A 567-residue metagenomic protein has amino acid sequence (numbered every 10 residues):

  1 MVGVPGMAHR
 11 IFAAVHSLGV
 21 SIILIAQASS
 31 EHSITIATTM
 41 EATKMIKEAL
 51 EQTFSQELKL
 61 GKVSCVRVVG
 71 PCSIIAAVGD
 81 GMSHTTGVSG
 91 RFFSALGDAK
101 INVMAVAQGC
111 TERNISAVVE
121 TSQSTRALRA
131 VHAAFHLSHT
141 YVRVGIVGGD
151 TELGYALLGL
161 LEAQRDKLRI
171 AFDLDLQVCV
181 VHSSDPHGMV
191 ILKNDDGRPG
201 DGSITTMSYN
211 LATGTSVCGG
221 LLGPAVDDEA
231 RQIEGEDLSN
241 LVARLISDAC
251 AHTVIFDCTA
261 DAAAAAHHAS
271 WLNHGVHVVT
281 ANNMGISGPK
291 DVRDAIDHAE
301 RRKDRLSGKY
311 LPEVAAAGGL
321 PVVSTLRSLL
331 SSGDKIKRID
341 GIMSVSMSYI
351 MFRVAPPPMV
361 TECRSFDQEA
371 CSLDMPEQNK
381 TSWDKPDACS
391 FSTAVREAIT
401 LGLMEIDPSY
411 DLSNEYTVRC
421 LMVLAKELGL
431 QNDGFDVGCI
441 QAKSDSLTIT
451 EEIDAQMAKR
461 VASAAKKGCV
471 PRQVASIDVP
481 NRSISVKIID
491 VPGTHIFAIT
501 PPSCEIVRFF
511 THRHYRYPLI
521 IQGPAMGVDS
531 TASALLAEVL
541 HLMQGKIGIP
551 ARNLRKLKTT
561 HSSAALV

Functional and structural regions predicted by a protein language model:
M1-G159, Q164, V528, A534 (+1 more regions): A conserved regulatory-domain signal marking ACT and ACT-like small-molecule sensing domains and adjacent regulatory
I22, V278-V279, G285: A short hydrophobic/small-residue beta-strand
R143-N273: N-terminal glycine-/serine-/threonine-rich beta1-alpha1-beta2 phosphate-ribose binding loop of Rossmann-like
A262-N273, N283-P312: Rossmann-fold NAD(P)-binding glycine/threonine-rich loop
L311-E362, W383-M404, D411-E415: Rossmann-like NAD(P)H-binding beta-loop-alpha module
D340, I484-V567: Catalytic, metal-anchored helix/loop core of enzyme active sites in primary metabolism
G341-Y349, S413-T417, V423, A525-A534 (+1 more regions): Conserved phosphate/anionic-ligand binding catalytic regions in large, soluble enzymes, centered on
R353, P386-I499, C504-I506: Substrate-binding/catalytic subdomain of NAD(P)-dependent oxidoreductase enzymes
